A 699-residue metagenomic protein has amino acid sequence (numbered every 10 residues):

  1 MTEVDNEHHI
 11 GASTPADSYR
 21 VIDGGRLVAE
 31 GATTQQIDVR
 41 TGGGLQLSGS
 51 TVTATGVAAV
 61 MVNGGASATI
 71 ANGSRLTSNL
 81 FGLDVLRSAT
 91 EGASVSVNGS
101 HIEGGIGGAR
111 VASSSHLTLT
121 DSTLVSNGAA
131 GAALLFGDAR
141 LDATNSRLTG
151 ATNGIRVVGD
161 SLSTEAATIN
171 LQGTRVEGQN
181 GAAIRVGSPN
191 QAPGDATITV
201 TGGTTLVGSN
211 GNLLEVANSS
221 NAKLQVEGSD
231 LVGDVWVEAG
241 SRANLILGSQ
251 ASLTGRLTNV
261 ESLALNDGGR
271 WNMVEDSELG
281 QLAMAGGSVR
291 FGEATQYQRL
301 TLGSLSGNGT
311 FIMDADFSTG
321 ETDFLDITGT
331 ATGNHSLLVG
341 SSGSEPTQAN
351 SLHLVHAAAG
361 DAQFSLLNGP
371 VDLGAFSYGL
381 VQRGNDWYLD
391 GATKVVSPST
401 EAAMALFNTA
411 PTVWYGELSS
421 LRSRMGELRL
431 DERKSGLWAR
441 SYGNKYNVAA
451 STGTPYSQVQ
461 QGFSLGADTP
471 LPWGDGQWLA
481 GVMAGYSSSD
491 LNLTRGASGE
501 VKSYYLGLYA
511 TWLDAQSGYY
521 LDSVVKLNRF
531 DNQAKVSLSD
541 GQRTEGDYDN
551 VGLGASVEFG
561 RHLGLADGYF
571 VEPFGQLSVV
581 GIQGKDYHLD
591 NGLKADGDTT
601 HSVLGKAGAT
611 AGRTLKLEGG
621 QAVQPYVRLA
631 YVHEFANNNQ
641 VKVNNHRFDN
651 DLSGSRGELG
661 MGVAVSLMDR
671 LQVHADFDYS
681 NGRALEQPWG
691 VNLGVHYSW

Functional and structural regions predicted by a protein language model:
M1-S13, D17-A32, I37-S50, V62-A68 (+10 more regions): Beta-strand repeat architectures
V4-A16, I22, R26-Q35, L47-G56 (+11 more regions): Beta-strand-rich solenoid/repeat architectures in extracellular/passenger domains of polysaccharide-targeting enzymes
P15-A16, G178, G208-N210, N221-T322 (+2 more regions): Extracellular beta-solenoid/beta-roll
G92, A166, G181, D195 (+11 more regions): Transmembrane beta-barrel architecture of outer membranes
R270, T328, L428-R429, V459 (+10 more regions): Transmembrane beta-barrel domains of outer membrane proteins
K394-D567, V571, D676-D678, R683-P688: Outer membrane beta-barrel translocator domains of Type V secretion systems
Y456, S489-E500, F530-L553, V580-G605 (+3 more regions): Extracellular/periplasm-exposed beta-strand and loop segments of Gram-negative cell-envelope proteins, dominated by
K594-W699: Outer membrane beta-barrel transmembrane domains
